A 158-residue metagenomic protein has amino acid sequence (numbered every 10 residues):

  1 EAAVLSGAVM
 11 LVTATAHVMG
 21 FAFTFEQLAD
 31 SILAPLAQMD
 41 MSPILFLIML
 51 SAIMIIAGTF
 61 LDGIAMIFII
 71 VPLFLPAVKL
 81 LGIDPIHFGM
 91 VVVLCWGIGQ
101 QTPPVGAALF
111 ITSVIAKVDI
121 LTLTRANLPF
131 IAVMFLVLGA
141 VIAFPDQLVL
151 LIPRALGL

Functional and structural regions predicted by a protein language model:
E1-L158: Alpha-helical transmembrane segments of multi-pass membrane transport proteins
